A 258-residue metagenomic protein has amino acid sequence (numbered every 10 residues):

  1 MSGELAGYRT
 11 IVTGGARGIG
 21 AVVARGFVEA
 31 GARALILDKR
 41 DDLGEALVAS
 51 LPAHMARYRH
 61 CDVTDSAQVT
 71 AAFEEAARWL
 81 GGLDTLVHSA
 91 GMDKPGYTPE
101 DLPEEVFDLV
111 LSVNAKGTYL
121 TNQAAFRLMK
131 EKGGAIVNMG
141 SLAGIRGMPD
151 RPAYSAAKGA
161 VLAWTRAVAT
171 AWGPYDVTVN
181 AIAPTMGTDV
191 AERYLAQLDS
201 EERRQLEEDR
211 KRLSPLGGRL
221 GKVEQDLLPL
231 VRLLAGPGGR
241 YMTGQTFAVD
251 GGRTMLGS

Functional and structural regions predicted by a protein language model:
S2-E4, D93-G96, R146, R232 (+1 more regions): Short C-terminal tail/terminal secondary-structure segment of NAD(P)H-dependent dehydrogenase/reductase domains
G3-L35: Canonical Rossmann dinucleotide-binding motif of NAD(H)/NADP(H)-dependent dehydrogenases/reductases, specifically
Y97-P99, P103-L109, R210-K211: Substrate-binding pocket helix/loop in short-chain dehydrogenase/reductase
N122, A157, T165: Active-site helix of classical SDR
S141: Residue(s) in the substrate-gating loop at a strand-loop-helix junction that position the organic substrate next
R146, S155, A167-V177, R240: Active-site-adjacent segment of SDR/Rossmann-fold oxidoreductases
P174, A181, E202-M242, V249-G251: C-terminal helical subdomain
